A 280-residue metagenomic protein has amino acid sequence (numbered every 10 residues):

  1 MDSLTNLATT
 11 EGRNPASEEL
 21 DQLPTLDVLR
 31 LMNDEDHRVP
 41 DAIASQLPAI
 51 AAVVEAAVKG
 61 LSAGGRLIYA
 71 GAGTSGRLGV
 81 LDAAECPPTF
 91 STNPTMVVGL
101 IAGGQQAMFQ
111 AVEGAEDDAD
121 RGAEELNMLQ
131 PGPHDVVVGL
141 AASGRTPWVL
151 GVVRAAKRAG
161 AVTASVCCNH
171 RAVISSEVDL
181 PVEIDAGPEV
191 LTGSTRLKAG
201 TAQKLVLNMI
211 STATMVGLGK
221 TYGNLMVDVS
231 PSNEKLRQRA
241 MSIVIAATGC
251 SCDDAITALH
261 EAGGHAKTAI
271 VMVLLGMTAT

Functional and structural regions predicted by a protein language model:
M1-A42, Q46: Cofactor-/ligand-binding subdomain signature composed of acidic, glycine-rich, tryptophan-containing flexible loops
L31-V39, G99-Q110, Y222, S251 (+1 more regions): Gly-rich Lys/Arg/Thr-decorated short loops/hinges at beta-loop-alpha junctions or inter-strand turns that position
S45-G60: A short, well-structured juxtamembrane/interface segment
A56, V152, I210: Aromatic/hydrophobic pocket-lining residues that form π-stacking "cages" and hydrophobic walls in ligand
G60-L61, A156: A generic structural signal for well-ordered alpha-helical segments
L67-V206, T214-L218: Glycine-rich phosphate-binding loops that contact phosphosugars or nucleotide phosphates
M209, T214-T280: Short, amphipathic alpha-helical interaction segments embedded in low-complexity terminal/linker regions of eukaryotic
